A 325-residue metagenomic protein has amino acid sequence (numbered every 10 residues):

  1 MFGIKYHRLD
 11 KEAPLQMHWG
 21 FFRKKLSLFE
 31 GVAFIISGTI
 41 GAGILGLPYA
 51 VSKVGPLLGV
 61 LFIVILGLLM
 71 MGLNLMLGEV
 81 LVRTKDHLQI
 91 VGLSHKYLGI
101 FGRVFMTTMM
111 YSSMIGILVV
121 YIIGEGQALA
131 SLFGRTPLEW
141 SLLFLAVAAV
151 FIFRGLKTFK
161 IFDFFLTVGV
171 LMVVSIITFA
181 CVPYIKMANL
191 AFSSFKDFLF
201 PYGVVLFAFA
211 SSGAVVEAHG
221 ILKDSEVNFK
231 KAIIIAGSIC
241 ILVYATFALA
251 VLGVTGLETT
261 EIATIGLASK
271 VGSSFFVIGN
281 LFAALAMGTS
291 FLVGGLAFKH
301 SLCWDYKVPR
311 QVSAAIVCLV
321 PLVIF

Functional and structural regions predicted by a protein language model:
M1-Y49, V54, M71-L75, H87 (+2 more regions): Membrane-interface "cap" regions at the ends of multi-pass membrane proteins
G3, G92-K96, I122-S141, I221-S225 (+2 more regions): Helix-loop-helix connectors at the membrane interface of multi-pass transporters/channels
L9-R23, G134-L143, G155-S269: Helix-loop-helix junctions that connect adjacent transmembrane segments in multi-pass membrane transporters
H18-E30, G55-I63, M76-G116, A130-P137 (+2 more regions): Transmembrane-helix boundary/entry motifs in multi-pass membrane transporters
V32-T39, T107-Y111, I123, S131-G155 (+3 more regions): Transmembrane alpha-helical segments of multi-pass small-molecule transport proteins
I35-I36, L61-I65, F105-G116, A146-A149 (+2 more regions): Hydrophobic alpha-helical transmembrane segments of multi-pass membrane proteins
A42, L66-M76, F144-F153: Central hydrophobic cores of alpha-helical transmembrane segments in multi-pass inner-membrane proteins across all
G43-P48, L118-G126, A148-T158, V182-M187 (+4 more regions): Transmembrane helix-loop junctions in multi-pass membrane proteins
